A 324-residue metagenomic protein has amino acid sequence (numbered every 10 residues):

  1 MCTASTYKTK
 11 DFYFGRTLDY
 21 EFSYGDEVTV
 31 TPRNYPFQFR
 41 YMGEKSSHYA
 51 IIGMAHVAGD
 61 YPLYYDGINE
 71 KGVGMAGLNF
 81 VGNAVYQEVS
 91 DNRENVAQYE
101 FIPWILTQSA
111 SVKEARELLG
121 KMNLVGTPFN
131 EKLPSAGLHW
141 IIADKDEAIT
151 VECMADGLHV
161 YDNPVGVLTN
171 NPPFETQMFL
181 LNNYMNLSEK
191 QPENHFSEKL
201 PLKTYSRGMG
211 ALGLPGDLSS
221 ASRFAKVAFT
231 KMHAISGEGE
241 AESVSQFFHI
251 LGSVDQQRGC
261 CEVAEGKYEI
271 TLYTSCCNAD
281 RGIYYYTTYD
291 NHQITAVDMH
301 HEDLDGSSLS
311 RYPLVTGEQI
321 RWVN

Functional and structural regions predicted by a protein language model:
M1-E94, K121, G126, P313-V315 (+1 more regions): A contiguous strand-loop segment
M1-Y13, T127-N130, S135-A136, D144-E147 (+1 more regions): C-terminus-biased signal that marks the final domain/tail of proteins
G15, A76-L78, V151-E152, Y285-T287: Beta-strand residues in well-ordered beta-sheet regions across diverse protein folds
Y20-F22, V81-N83, D156-H159, D290-I294: Short, surface-exposed beta-strand-loop junctions and turns on beta-sheet-rich folds
S23-V30, V85-S90, V160-V165, N171-P172 (+1 more regions): A short, polar/proline- and glycine-enriched secondary-structure boundary/capping micro-motif
N92-P128, E240-F248: Proteins synthesized as precursors that undergo proteolytic processing into mature forms
K113-C153: Active-site periphery "cap/insert" segments of enzyme catalytic domains
A148-V160, V165-V167: A cross-kingdom feature marking charged/low-complexity
